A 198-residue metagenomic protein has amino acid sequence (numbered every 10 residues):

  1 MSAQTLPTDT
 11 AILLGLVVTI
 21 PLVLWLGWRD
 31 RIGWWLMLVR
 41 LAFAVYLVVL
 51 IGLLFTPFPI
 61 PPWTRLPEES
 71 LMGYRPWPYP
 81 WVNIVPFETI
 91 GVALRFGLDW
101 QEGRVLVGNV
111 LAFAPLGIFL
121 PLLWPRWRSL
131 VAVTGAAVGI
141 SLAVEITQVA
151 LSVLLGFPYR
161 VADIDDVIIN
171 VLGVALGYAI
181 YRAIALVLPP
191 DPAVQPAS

Functional and structural regions predicted by a protein language model:
M1-Y159, Y178-S198: Bulky hydrophobic segments
R160-L172: Individual transmembrane alpha-helices with interfacial aromatic-anchor signatures
